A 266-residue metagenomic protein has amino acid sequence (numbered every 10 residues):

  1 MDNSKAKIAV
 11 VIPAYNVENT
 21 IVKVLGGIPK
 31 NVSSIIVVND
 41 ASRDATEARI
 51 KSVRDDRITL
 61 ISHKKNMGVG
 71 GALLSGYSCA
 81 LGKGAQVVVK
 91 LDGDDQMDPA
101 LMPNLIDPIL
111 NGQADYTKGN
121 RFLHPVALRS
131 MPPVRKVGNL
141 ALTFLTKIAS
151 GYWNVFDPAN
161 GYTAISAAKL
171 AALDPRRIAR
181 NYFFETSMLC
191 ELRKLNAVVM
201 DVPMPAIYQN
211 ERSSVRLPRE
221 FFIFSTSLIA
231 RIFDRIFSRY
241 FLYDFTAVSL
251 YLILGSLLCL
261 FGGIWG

Functional and structural regions predicted by a protein language model:
M1-S4, R177-G266: Hydrophobic helical membrane-anchoring modules
K7-A9, S34, S187: Cell-envelope/extracellular polymer assembly enzymes that use nucleotide-activated donors
Y15-K30: Short, well-formed alpha-helical segments that are part of the catalytic scaffolds of diverse glycosyltransferases
N19-K23, D44-V53: Acidic helix N-cap motif at the loop->helix transition within catalytic regions of sugar-transfer enzymes
S33-S42, I61-S62, L91: Short beta-strand/loop segment that forms part of the nucleotide-sugar
S34, R57-T59, N154, V198-M200: Conserved beta-strand segments of alpha/beta enzyme cores
N39-A48, D95: A conserved acidic beta->alpha catalytic loop
H63-G82, V87-V89, P99-Y182, Q209-R219: Acceptor/aglycone-binding surface of glycosyltransferases and processive sugar-polymer synthases
